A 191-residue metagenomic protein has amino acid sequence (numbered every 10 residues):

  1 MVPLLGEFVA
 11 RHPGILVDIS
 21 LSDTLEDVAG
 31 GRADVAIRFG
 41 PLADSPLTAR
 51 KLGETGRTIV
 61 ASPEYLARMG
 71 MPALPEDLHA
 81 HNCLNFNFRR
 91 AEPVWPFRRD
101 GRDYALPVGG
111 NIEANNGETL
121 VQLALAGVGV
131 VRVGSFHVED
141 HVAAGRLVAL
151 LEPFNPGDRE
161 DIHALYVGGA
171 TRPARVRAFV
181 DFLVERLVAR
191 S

Functional and structural regions predicted by a protein language model:
M1-T48: Central regulatory/effector-binding core of bacterial HTH transcription factors
L4-R11, F182-R190: Generic non-transmembrane alpha-helical segments
F8, L147, F179: Conserved RecA-like P-loop NTPase ATPase core
D18-S22, L150, L165: Solvent-exposed beta-strand sheet faces enriched in polar/charged residues
D27-G30, L42-H163, A189-S191: C-terminal regulatory
G134, T171-E185: Short amphipathic alpha-helical coupling segments at ligand-binding clamshell hinges and other catalytic/signaling
I162-T171: A bilobed periplasmic-binding-protein/Venus flytrap-type ligand-binding module shared by bacterial periplasmic
